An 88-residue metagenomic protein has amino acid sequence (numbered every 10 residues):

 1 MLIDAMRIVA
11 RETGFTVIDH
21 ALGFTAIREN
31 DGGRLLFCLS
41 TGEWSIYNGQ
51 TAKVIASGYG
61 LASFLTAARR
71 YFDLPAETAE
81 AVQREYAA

Functional and structural regions predicted by a protein language model:
M1-N30, T51-L61, R84-A88: Negatively charged, low-complexity tracts enriched in Asp/Glu with abundant Ser/Thr
M6, G58-P75: A short, charged, amphipathic alpha-helix used as a generic interaction element across diverse proteins
T13-G14, G42, F72-D73: Short, flexible coil/linker elements and helix-boundary hinge sites characteristic of intrinsically disordered
G33-T66: Intrinsically disordered, low-complexity regulatory segments enriched in Ser/Thr/Pro and charged residues
A68, D73-A88: Amphipathic alpha-helical binding modules
